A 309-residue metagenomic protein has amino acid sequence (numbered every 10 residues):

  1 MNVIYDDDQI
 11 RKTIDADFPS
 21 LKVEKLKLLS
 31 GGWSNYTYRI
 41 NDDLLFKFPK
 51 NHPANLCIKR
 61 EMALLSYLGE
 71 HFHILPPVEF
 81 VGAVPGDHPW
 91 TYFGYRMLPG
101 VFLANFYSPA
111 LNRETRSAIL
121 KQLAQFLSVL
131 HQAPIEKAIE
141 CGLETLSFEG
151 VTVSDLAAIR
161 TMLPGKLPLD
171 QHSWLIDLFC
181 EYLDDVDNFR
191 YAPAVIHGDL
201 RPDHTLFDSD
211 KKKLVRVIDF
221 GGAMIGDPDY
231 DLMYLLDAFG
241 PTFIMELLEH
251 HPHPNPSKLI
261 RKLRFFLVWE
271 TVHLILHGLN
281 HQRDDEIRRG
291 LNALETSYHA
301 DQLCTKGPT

Functional and structural regions predicted by a protein language model:
M1-L21: Juxta-kinase regulatory segment immediately upstream of eukaryotic protein kinase catalytic domains
D7-R11, M62, P241, M245: Short, surface-exposed alpha-helical segments at coil->helix boundaries
K12-A16, S66-E70, Q125, V129 (+2 more regions): Residue-level signal for well-ordered alpha-helical scaffold segments within enzymatic catalytic domains
E24-G150, G165, R190: ATP-binding pocket architecture of kinase catalytic cores
G31, K121, G222-P228, M233-T309: Helix-rich C-terminal or lid/interface subdomains of diverse kinases
N35-I40, F46, D177-Y230: Active-site acidic catalytic loop and adjacent metal/ATP-binding pocket of ATP-dependent phosphoryl transfer enzymes
G86-H88, D210-K212, V268: Short strand-connecting beta-turns/loops that link adjacent beta-strands
F93, Q125, L143-V186: Active-site catalytic-loop/activation-segment of kinase and kinase-like phosphoryl-transfer enzymes
